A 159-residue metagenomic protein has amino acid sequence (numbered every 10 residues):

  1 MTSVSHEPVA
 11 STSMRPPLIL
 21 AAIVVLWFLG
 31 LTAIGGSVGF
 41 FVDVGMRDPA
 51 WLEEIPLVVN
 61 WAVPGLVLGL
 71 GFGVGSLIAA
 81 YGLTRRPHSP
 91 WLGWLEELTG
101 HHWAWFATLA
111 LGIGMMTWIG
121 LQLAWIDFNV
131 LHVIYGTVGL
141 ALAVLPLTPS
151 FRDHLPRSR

Functional and structural regions predicted by a protein language model:
T2-R159: Topology signature of small-to-medium multi-pass alpha-helical membrane proteins
